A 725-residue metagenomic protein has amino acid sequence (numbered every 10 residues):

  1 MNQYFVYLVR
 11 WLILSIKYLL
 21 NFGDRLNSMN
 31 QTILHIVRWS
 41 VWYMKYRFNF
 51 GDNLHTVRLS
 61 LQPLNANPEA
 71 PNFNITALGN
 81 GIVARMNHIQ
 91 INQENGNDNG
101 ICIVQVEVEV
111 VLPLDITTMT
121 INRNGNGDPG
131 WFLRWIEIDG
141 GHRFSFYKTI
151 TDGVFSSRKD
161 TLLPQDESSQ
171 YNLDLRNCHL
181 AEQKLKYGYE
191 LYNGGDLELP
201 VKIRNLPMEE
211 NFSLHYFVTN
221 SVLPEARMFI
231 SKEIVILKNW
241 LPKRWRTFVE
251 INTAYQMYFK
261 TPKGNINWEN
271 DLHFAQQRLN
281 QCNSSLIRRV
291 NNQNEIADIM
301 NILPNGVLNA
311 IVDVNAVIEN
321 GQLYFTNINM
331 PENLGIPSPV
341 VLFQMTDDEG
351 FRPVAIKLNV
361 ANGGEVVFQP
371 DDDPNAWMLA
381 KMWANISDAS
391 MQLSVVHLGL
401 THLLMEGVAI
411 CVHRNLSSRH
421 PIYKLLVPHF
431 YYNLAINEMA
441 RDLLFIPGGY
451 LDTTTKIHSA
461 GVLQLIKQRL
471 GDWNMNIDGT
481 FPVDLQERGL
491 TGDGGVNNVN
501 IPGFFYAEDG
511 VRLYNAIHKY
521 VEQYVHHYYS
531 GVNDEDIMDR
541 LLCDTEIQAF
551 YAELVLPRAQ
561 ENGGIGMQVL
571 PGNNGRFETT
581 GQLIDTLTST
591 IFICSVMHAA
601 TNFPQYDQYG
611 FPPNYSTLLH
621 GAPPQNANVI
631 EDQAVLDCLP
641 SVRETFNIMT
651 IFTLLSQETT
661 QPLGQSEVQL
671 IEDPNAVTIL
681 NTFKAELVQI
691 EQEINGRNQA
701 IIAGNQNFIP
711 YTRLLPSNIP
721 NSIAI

Functional and structural regions predicted by a protein language model:
N2-F5, K17, N21, R25 (+4 more regions): Asparagine/serine/threonine-enriched low-complexity, disordered tracts, especially those forming N-linked glycosylation
H35-I725: Long, compositionally biased charged/polar stretches
